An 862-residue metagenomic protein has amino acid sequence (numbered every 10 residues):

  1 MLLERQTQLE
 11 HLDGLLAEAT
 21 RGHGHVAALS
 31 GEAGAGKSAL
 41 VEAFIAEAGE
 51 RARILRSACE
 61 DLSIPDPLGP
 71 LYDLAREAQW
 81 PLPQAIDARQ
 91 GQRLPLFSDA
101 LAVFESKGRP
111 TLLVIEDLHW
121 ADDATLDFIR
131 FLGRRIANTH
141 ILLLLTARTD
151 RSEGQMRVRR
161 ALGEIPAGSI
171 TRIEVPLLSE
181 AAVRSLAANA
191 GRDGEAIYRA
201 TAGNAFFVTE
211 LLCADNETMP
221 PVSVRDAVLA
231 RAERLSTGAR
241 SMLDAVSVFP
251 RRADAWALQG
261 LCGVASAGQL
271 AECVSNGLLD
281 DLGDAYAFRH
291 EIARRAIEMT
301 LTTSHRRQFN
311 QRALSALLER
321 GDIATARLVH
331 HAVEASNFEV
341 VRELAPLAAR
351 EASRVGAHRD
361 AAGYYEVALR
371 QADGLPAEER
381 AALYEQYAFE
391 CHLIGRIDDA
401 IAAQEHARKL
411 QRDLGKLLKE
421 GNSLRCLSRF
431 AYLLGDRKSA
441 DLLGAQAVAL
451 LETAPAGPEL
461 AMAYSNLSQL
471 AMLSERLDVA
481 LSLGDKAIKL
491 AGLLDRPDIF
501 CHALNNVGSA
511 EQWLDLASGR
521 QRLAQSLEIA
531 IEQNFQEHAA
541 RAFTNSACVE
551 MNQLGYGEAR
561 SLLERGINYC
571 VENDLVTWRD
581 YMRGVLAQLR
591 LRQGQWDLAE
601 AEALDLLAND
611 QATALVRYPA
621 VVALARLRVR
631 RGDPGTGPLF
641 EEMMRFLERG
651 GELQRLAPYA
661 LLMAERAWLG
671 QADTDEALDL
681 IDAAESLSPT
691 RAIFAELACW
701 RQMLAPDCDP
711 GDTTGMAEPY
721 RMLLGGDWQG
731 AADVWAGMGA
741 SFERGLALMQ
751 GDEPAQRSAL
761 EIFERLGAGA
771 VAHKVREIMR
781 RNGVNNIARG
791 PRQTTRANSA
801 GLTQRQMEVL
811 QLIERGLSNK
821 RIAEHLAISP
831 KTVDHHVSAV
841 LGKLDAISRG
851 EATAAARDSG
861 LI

Functional and structural regions predicted by a protein language model:
M1-L15, L96, R805: N-terminal pre-P-loop "Q-motif" helix
G24-V26, L40-F44, D73, P110 (+9 more regions): Extended alpha-helical scaffolding segments used for macromolecular assembly and cargo binding
G34, A296, H330, L347-R354 (+12 more regions): Tandem amphipathic alpha-helical repeat scaffolds
A35, L177-G363, V367-L375, S686-M703: Short secondary-structure boundary elements
A35, L40-T111, W120, A124 (+1 more regions): Conserved phosphate-binding/catalytic loops and adjacent sensor/switch elements of nucleotide-binding enzymes, spanning
A39, P95, A137-D193, A200 (+2 more regions): Alpha-helical sensor/transducer elements of the RecA-like P-loop NTPase core
A349-R350, A368-R370, E405-R412, A445-P455 (+9 more regions): Amphipathic alpha-helical segments of tetratricopeptide repeats
G739, E777-R780, R789-I847, E851-I862: Helix-turn-helix DNA-binding segment
